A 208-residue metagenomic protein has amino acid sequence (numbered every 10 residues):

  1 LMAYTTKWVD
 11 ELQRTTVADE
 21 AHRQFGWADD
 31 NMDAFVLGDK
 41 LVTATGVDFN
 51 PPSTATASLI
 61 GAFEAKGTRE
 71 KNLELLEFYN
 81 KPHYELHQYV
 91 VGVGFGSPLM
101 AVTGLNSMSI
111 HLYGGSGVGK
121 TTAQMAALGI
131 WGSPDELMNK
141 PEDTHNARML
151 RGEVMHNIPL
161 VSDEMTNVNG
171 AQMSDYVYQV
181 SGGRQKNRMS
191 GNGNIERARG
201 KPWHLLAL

Functional and structural regions predicted by a protein language model:
L1-P82, L150, M155: Conserved glycine-centered beta->alpha loop in an early N-terminal alpha/beta scaffold
A18-H22, G104-S116, Q124, M189-G200: Short, glycine/acidic-rich hinge or "gate" loops at secondary-structure transitions that mediate conformational
G46-E136: P-loop NTPase catalytic core of nucleic-acid-dependent motor ATPases
Y84, L99-A101, N146-R151, M165 (+1 more regions): Generic recognition of flexible, low-complexity loop/linker segments
S109-H111, P159, L206: Residue-level preference for the first positions of well-ordered beta-strands
T122-M173: AAA+/P-loop NTPase substrate/partner-engagement loops
D175, S181-L208: Replace "adjacent to P-loop NTPase cores in ATP/GTP-dependent enzymes" with "adjacent to NTP-binding cores
